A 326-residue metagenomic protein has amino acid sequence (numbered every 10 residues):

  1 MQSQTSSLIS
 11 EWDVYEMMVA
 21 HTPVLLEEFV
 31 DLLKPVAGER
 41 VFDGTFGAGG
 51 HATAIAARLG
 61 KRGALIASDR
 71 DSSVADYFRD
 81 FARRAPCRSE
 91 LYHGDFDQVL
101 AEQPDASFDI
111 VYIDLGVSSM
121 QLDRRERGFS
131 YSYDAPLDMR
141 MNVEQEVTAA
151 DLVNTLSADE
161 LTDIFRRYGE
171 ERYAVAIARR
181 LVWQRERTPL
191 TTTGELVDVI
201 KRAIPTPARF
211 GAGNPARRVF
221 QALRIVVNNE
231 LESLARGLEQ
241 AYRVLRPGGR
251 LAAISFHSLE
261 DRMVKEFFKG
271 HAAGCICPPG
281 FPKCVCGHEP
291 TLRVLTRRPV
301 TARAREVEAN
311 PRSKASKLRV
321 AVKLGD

Functional and structural regions predicted by a protein language model:
Q2, L8-D326: S-adenosyl-L-methionine-dependent methyltransferase catalytic core, i.e., the SAM/SAH-binding region
